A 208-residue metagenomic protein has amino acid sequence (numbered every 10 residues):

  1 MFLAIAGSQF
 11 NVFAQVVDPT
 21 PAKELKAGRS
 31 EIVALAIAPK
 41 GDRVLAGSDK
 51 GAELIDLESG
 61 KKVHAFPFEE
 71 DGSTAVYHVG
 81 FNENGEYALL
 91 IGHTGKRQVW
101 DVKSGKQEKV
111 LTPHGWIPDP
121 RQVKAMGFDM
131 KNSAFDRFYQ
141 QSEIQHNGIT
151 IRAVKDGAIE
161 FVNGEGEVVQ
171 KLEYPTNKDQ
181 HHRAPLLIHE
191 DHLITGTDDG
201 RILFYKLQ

Functional and structural regions predicted by a protein language model:
M1-F2: Sec-dependent N-terminal signal peptides
I5-Q208: WD40-repeat beta-propeller superdomains and closely related acidic/aromatic-rich repeat-like regions
